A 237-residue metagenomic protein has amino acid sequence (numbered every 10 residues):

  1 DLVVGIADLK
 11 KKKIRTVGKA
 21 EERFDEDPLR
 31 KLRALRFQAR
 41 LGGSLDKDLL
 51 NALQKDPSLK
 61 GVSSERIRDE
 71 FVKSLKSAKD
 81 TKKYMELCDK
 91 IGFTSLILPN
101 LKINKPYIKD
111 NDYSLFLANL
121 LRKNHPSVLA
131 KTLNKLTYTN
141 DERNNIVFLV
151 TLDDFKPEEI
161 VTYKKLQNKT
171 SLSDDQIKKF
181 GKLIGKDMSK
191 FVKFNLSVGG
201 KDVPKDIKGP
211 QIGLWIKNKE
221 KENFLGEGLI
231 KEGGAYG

Functional and structural regions predicted by a protein language model:
D1-V128, N134, N223: Glycine- and charge-enriched loop/helix tracts that form the active or gating conduit in phosphate/cation-handling
K90-T94, P99-G237: C-terminal subdomains that position terminal phosphate/3'-OH groups for nucleotidyl transfer/ligation, primarily on
